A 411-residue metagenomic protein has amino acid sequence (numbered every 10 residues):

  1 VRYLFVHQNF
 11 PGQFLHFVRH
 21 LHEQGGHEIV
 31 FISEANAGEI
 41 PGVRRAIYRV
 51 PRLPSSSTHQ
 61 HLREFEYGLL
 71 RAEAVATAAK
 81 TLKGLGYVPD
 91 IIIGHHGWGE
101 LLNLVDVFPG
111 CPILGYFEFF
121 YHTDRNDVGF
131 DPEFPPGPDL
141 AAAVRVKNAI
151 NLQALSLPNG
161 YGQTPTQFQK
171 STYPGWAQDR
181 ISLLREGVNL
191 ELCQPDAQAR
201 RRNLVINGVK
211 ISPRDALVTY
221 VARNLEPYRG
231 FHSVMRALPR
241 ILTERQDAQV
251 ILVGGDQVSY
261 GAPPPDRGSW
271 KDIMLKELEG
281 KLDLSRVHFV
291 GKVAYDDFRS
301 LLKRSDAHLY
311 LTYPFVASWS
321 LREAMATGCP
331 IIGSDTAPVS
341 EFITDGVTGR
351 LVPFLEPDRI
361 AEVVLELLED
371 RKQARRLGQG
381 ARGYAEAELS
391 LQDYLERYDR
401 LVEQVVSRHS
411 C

Functional and structural regions predicted by a protein language model:
R52-L62, C111-N151, E191-N203, S212-P213 (+1 more regions): Acceptor-binding helix/loop patch of EC 2.4 sugar-transfer enzymes, predominantly nucleotide-sugar-dependent
A142-N203, G268-S269, I273, Y398: A short, active-site helix/loop in glycosyltransferases that binds the activated sugar's phosphate group
L204-R229, M235-R240, V250-V253: Conserved donor-binding/catalytic core segment of Leloir-type glycosyltransferases
V258, A262-K292: Nucleotide-activated donor-binding/catalytic signature segment of Leloir-type glycosyltransferases, i.e., the conserved
Y313: Aromatic "clamp/platform" in nucleotide-sugar-dependent glycosyltransferases that forms part of the donor/acceptor
P330-G333, I343: Short hydrophobic beta-strand element within catalytic cores of glycosyltransferases and related nucleotide-activated
D345-G346, R350-P357, E366-R371: Conserved acidic donor-binding segment of nucleotide-sugar-dependent glycosyltransferases
R359, E366, Q373-E388, Y394-R400: A short, well-ordered alpha-helix in the C-terminal region of glycosyltransferases
